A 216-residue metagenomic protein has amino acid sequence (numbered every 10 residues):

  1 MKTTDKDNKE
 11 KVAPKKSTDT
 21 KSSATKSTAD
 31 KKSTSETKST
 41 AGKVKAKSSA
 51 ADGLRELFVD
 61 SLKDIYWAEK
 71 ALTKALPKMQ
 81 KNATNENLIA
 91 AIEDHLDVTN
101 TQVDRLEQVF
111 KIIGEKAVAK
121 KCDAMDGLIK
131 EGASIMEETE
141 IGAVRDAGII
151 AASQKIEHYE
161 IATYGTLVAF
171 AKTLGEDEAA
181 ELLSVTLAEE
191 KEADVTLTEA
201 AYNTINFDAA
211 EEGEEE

Functional and structural regions predicted by a protein language model:
K2-E216: Amphipathic alpha-helical hairpins
